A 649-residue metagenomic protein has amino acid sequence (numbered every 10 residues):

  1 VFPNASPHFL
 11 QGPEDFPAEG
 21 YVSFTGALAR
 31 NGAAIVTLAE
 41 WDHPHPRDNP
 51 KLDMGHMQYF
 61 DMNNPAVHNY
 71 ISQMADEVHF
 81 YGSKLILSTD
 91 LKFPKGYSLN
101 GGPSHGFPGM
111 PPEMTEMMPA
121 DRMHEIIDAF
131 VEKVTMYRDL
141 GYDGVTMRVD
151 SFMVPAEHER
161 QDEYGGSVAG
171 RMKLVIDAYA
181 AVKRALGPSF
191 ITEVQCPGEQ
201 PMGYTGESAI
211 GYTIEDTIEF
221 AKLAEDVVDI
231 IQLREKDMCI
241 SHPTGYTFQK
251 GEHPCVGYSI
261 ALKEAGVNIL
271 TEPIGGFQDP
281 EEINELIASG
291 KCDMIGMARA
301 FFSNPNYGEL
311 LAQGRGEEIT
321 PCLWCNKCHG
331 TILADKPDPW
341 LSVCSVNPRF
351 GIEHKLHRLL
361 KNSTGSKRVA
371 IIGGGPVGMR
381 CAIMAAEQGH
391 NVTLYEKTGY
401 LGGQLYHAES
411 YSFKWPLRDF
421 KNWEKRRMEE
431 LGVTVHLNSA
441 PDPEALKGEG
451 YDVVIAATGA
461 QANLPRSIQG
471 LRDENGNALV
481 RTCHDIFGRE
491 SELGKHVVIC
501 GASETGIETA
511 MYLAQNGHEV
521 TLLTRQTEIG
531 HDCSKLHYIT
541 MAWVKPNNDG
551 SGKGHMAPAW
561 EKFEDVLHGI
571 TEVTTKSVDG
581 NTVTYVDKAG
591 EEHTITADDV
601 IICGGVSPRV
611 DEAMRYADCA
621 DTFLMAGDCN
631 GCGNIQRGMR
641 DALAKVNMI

Functional and structural regions predicted by a protein language model:
V1-I372, P376, C381-E387, N391-V392 (+3 more regions): Flavin-dependent oxidoreductase catalytic cores
P17, K51-L52, G101, V154-A156 (+12 more regions): Short, glycine/charged-enriched secondary-structure capping and boundary segments
V78, Y137, A224, A385 (+5 more regions): A generic structural signal for well-ordered alpha-helical segments
E219, G275, N284, A288 (+4 more regions): Iron-sulfur-associated redox domains of electron-transfer enzymes in respiratory and anaerobic energy metabolism
K222, V256-I260, E281, S342 (+15 more regions): Feature representing long, continuous alpha-helical segments
S363-Y395, H436-G450, T458-S467, L479-K535 (+3 more regions): Rossmann-like dinucleotide/flavin-binding elements
N391-L431, Y512-T574, N630: Rossmann-like dinucleotide-binding cores of NAD(P)H-dependent redox enzymes
